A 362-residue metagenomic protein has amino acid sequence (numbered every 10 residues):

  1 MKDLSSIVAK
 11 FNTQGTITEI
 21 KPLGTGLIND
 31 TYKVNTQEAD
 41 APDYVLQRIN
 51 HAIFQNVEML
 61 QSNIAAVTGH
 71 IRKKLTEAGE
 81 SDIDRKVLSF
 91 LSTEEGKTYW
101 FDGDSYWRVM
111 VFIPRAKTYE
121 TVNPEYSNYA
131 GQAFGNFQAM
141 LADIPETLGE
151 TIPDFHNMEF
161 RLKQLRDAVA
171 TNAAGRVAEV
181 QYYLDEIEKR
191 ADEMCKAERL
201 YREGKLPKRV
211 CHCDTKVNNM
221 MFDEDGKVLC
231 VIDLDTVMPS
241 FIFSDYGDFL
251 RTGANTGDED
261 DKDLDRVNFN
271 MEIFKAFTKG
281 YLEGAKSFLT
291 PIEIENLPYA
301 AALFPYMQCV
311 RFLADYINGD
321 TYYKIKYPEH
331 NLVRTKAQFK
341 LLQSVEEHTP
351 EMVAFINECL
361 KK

Functional and structural regions predicted by a protein language model:
M1-K21, I71: Juxta-kinase regulatory segment immediately upstream of eukaryotic protein kinase catalytic domains
I7, N136, E186-E193, A276 (+2 more regions): Amphipathic alpha-helical segments that form well-ordered structural scaffolds and often line/cohere around active
E19-A170, I242, G253, D258-L264 (+5 more regions): Conserved ATP-binding subdomain of kinase catalytic cores across diverse folds
K21, T25, Q47-R48, Q55-E58 (+7 more regions): ATP-dependent phospho-/nucleotidyl transfer catalytic cores
D43, W107, K208-V210, L229-V231 (+1 more regions): Hydrophobic "anchor" residues on beta-strands that sit immediately upstream of conserved functional sites
Q55, D223-L289, I325-N331: Active-site Asp-x-Gly
L60, A130, G204, C213 (+5 more regions): Active-site-proximal structural scaffolding
F160, K275, K279-V353, N357: Helix-rich C-terminal or lid/interface subdomains of diverse kinases
